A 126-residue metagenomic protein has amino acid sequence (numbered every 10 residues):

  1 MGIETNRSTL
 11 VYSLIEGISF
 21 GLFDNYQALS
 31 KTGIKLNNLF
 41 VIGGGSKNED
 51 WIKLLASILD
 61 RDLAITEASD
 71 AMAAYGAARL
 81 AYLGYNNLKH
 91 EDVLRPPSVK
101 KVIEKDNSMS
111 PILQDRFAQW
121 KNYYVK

Functional and structural regions predicted by a protein language model:
M1-K126: Glycine/Thr-rich phosphate-binding loops that ligate phosphate moieties of nucleotide and other phosphorylated ligands
